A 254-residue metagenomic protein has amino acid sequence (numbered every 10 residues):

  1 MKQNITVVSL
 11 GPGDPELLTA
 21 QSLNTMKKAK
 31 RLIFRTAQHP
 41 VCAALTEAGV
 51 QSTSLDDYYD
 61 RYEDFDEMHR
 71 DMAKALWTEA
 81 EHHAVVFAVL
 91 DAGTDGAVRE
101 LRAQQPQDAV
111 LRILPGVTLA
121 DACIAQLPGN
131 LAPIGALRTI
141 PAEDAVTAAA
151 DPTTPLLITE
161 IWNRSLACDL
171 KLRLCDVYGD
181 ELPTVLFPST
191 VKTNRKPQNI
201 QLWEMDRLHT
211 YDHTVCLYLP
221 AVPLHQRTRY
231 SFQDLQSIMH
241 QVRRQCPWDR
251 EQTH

Functional and structural regions predicted by a protein language model:
M1-L114: Class I S-adenosyl-L-methionine
K2-V8, R31, W77, A84-V85 (+2 more regions): Beta-strand/loop-alpha-helix module characteristic of Rossmann-like adenine-cofactor folds
G13-L17, A120, T253: Short, electropositive, low-hydrophobicity segments enriched in small/polar residues
